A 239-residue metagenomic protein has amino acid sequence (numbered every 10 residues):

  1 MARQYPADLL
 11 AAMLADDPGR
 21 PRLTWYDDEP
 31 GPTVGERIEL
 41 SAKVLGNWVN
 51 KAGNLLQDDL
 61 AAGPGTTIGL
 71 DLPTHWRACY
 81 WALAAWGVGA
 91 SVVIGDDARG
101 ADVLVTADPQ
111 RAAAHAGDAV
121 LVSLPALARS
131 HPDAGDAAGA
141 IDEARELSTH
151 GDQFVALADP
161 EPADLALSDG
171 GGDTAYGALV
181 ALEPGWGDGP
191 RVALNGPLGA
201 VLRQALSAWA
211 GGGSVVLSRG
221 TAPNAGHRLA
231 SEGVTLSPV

Functional and structural regions predicted by a protein language model:
M1-G19, Y26-D28, E36, N224-H227 (+1 more regions): Actinobacteria-biased recognition of intrinsically disordered, low-complexity terminal regions
A11-L40, T149-T174: AMP-dependent adenylate-forming
D27, L70-T74, V105-Q110, V122-L124 (+3 more regions): Structural motif
L55-A90, G187-A208: Conserved AMP-binding/adenylate-forming
G89-S91, V180-G189, L198-V239: Conserved AMP-binding/adenylation subdomain of ANL enzymes
S91-A101: Short acidic low-complexity segments
V103-D188, L229-V239: ANL superfamily adenylate-forming
